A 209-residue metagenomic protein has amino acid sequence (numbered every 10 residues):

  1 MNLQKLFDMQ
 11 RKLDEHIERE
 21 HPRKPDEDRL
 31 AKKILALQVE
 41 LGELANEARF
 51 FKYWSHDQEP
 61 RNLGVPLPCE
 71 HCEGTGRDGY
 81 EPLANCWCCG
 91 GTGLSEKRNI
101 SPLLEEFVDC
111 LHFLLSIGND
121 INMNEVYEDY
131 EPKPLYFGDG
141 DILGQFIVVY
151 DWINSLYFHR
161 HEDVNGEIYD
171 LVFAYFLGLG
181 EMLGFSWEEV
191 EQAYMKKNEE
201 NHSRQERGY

Functional and structural regions predicted by a protein language model:
M1-Y209: Flexible "arm" and connector segments at domain edges
